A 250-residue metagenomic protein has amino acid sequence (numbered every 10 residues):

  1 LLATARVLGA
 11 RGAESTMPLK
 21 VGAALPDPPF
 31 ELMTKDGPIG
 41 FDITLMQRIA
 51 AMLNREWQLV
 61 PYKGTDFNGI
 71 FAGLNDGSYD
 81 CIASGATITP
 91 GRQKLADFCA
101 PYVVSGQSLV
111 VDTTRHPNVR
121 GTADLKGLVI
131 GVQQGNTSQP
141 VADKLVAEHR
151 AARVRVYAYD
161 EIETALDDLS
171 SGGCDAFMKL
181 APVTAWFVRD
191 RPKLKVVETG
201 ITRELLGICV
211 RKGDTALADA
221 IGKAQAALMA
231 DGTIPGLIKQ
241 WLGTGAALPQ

Functional and structural regions predicted by a protein language model:
T4-G37, P117-N118, A123-V129, Q250: Immediate post-signal peptide segment of exported/extracytoplasmic ligand-binding proteins
E14-G85, K94, D231: Extracytoplasmic small-molecule ligand-binding "clamshell" domains of the periplasmic binding protein/Venus flytrap
A24-L25, V104-V111, E163, A181 (+2 more regions): Periplasmic-binding protein-like
M33, M46-E56, S138-A158, V188-R191 (+1 more regions): Ligand-binding cleft/hinge of the Venus flytrap
G40-L53, T113-H116, A123, L128-T137 (+1 more regions): Extended ligand-binding regions for polar small-molecule ligands
R55, K63, A86-P90, K94 (+1 more regions): A conserved helix-loop-strand patch within extracytoplasmic ligand-binding domains of the periplasmic binding
V60-A72, P117-N118, V156-D167, T202-E204: Short helix-initiation/N-cap motifs at beta->coil->alpha
N68-G69, S84-L95, V141-L145, D168-T202: A ligand-binding cleft/hinge motif common to bilobed small-molecule-binding domains
